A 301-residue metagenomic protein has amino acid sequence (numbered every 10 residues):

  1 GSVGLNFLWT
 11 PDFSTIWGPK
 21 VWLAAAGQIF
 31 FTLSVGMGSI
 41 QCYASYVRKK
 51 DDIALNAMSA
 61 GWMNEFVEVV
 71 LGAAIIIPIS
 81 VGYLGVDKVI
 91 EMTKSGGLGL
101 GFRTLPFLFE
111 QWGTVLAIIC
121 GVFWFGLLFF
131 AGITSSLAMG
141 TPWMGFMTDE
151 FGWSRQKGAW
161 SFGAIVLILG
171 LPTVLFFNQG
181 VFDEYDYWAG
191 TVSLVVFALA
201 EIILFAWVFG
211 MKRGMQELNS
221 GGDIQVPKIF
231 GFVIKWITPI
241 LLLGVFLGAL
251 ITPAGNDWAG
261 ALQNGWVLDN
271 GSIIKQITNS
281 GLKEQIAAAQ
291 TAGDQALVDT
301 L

Functional and structural regions predicted by a protein language model:
G1-I133, L137, E150-G152, K157-G158 (+1 more regions): Membrane-embedded translocation segments of transport machinery
Y46, I76, L171-N178, I202 (+2 more regions): Transmembrane helix-loop junctions and nearby membrane-interface residues
L55, K88-G96, L116-F130, G145-G158 (+3 more regions): Transmembrane helix-loop boundary segments of multi-pass membrane transporters
A57, T134, W143, Y185 (+1 more regions): Hydrophobic, well-ordered secondary-structure elements that form the walls of internal hydrophobic environments
N64-I75, V166-T173, L194-F197, E201 (+1 more regions): Alpha-helical transmembrane segments of multipass membrane proteins
I75-S80, G140-G145, Q179-D183: Re-entrant/interfacial helical elements at transmembrane boundaries that shape and gate the permeation pathway
W143, F151-A164, W188-L250, W258-G260: C-terminal membrane-solvent junction of multi-pass transporters and transport-like membrane proteins
I251-L301: Low-complexity, proline/glycine-enriched hydrophobic segments characteristic of transmembrane helices
